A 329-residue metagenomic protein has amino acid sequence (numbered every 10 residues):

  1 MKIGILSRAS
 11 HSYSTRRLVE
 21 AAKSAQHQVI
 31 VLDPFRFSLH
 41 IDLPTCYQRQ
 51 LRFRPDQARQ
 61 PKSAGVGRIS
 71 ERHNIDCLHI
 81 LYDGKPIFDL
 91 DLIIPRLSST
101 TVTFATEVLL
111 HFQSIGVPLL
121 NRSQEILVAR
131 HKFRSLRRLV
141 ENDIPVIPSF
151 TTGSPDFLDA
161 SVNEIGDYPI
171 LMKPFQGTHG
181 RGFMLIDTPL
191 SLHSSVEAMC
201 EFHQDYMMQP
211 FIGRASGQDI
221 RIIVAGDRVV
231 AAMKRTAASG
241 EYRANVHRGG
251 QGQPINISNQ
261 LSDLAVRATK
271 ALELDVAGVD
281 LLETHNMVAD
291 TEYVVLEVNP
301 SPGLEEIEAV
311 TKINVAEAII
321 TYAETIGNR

Functional and structural regions predicted by a protein language model:
M1-L120: ATP-binding N-terminal substructure of ATP-dependent carboxylate-amine bond-forming enzymes
K23, H27-P34, A105, L109-G182: A conserved helix-loop-beta module that forms one wall/lid of the active-site cleft in ATP-utilizing catalytic domains
Y47-L51, L136-V140, I165-D167, T188-L190 (+1 more regions): Short, hinge-like loop/turn segments at secondary-structure boundaries
S99, N299-T311: Glycine-rich phosphate/pyrophosphate-binding beta-alpha loops
P148, Y168-M172, Y206-P210, V276-V279: A short linear hydrophobic-aromatic micro-motif
I170, V230-A231, A277, V294-L296: Protein kinase-like catalytic core scaffold
F183-A268: Phosphate-binding site of ATP-dependent enzymes
F202-D205, E241-Y293, E317-R329: A long amphipathic alpha-helix within ATP-dependent nucleotide-binding catalytic cores
